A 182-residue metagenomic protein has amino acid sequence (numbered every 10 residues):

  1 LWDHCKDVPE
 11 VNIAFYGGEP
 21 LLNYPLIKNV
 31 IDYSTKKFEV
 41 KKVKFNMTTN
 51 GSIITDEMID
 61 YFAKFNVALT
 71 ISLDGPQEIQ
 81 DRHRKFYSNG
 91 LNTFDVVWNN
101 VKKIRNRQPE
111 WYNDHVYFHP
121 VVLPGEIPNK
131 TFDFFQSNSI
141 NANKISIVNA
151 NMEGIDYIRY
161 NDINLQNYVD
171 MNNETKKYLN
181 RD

Functional and structural regions predicted by a protein language model:
L1-W2, E10, D56-E57: Catalytic alpha/beta active-site cores
W2-D3, T35, K102-R105: Generic structural signal for well-ordered alpha-helical scaffold segments
W2-K6, L69: Aromatic-lined, polymer-binding surfaces characteristic of secreted/periplasmic polysaccharide-degrading enzymes
C5-E10, F38-V43, E110-H115, N141: Short helix-terminating capping/connector loops at secondary-structure junctions
V8-P20: Active-site groove signature of glycoside hydrolases
V11-I13, F45-M47, L69-I71, D114-P120 (+1 more regions): Hydrophobic faces of well-ordered beta-strands that scaffold small-molecule active sites in alpha/beta enzyme cores
P20-R82, F86-V96, P120-K130, N151-G154: Canonical radical SAM enzyme core domain
E78-W98, K102-D182: Radical SAM enzyme [4Fe-4S]-AdoMet core and its adjacent flexible, acidic and glycine-rich loops/tails across
